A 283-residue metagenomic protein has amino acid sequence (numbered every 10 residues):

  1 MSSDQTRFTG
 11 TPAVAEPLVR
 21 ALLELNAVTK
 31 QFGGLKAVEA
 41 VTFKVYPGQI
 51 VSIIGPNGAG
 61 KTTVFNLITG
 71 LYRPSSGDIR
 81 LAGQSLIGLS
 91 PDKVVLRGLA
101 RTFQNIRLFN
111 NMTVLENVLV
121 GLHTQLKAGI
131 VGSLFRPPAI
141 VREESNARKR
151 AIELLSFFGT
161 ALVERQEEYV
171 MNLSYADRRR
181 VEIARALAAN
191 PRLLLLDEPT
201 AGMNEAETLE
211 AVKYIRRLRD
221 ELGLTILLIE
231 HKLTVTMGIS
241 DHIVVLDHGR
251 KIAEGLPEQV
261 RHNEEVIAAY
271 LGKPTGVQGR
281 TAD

Functional and structural regions predicted by a protein language model:
S2-D283: Glycine-rich phosphate-binding loops of nucleotide-dependent enzymes
